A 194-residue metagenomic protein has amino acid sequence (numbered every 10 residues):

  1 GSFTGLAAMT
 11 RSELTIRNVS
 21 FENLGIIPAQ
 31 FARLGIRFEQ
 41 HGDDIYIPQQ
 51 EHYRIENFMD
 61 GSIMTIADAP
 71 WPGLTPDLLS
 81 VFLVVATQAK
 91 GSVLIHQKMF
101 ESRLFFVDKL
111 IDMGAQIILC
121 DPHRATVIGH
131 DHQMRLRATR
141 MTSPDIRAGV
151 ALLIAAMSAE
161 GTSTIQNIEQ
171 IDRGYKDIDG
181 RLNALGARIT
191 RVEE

Functional and structural regions predicted by a protein language model:
G1-E194: Short, structured segments at the rim of ligand-binding sites
